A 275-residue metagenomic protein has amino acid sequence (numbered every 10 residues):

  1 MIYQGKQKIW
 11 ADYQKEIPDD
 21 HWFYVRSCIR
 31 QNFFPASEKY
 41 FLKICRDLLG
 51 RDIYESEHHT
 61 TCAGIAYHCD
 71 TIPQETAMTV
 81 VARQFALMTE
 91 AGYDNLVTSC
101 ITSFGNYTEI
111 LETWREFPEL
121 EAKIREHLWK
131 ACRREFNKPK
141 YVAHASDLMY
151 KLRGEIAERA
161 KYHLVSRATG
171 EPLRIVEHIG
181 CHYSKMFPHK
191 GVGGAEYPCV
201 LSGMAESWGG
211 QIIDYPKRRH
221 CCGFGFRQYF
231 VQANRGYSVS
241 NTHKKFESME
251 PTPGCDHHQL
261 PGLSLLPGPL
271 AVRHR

Functional and structural regions predicted by a protein language model:
M1-R275: Iron-sulfur cluster-binding electron-transfer modules in prokaryotic oxidoreductases
